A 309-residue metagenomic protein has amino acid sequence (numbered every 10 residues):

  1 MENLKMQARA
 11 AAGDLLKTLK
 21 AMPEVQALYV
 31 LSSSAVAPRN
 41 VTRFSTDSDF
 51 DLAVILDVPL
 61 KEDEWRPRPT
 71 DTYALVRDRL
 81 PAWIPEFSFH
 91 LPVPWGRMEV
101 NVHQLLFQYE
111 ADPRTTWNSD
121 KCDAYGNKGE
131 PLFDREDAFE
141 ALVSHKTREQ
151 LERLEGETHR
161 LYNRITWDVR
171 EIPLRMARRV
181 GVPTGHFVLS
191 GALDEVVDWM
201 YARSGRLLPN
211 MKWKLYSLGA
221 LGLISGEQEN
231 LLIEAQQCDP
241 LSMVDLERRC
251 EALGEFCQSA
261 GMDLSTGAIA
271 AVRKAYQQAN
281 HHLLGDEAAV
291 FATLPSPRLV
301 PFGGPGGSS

Functional and structural regions predicted by a protein language model:
M1-A10, T70-G181, P297-S309: Conserved NTP/Mg2+-binding pocket subregion across the NTase superfamily
R9-A12, L193: Short, hydrophobic/amphipathic alpha-helical packing segments that form internal helix faces or helix-helix interfaces
G13-F50, I55-K61: Active-site nucleotide-donor binding segment shared across nucleotidyl transfer reactions
L15-P23, P69-T72, V76-L80, C257: Hydrophobic, Leu/Ile/Phe/Ala-enriched alpha-helical segments that form helix-helix packing faces
N40-R43, P113-T115, K212-K214: Short aromatic-enriched loop/helix-cap "lid" or pocket-rim segments at secondary-structure transitions that line
D57-D63, F107-E110: Short, charged/polar surface micro-motifs in flexible loops or helix N-caps
D63-P69: Helical (often loop-to-helix) elements that flank the catalytic cores of nucleotide-handling enzymes
R148-S309: Conserved nucleotidyltransferase catalytic core and NTase-mimicking acidic/glycine-rich helix/loop elements in nucleic
